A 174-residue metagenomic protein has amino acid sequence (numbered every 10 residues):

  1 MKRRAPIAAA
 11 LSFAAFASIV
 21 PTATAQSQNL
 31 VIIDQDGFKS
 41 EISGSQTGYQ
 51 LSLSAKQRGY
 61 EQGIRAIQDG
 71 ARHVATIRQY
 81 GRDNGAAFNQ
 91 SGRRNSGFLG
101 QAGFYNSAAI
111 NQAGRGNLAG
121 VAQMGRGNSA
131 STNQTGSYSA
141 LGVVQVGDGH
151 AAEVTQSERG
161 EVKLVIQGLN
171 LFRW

Functional and structural regions predicted by a protein language model:
K2-P6, S12, T24-S45, G120-W174: Long terminal segments
A10-S18: Bacterial N-terminal signal peptides
V20-T22: Polar/acidic, low-complexity leader/linker segments enriched in S/T/G and N/D
K39-E41, Q50-S52, G100, N111: Glycine- and aspartate-rich repeat motifs characteristic of hemolysin/RTX-like Ca2+-binding segments in secreted
Q46-G81: N-terminal, post-signal-peptide region of Sec/Tat-exported proteins
A55, I77, F88, L99 (+4 more regions): A short, polar/proline- and glycine-enriched secondary-structure boundary/capping micro-motif
G85-V144: Surface-exposed, polar helix/loop patches in the mature regions of secreted/periplasmic/lumenal proteins that form
